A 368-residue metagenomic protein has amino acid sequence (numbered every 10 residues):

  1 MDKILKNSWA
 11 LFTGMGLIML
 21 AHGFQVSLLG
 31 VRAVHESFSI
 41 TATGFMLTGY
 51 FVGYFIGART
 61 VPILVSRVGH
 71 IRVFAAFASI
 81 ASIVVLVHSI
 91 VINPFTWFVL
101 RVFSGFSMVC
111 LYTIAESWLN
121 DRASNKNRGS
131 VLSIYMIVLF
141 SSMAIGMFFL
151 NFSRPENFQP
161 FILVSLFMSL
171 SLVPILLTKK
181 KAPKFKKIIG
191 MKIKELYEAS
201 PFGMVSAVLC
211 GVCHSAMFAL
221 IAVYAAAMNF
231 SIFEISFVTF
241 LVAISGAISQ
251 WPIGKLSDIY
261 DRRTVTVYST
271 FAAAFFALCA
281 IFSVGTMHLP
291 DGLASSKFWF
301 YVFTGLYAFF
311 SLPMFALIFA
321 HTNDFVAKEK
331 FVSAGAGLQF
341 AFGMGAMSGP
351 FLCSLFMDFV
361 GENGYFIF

Functional and structural regions predicted by a protein language model:
D2-F51, G203, A207, H214-Y224 (+2 more regions): Helix-loop boundary and gating motifs at the non-cytosolic
G57-G69, R154, S249-D261, M357-D358: Helix-to-loop junctions at the C-terminal end of transmembrane segments in multipass secondary transporters
R72-L86, S165, T264-C279: Structural signature of the two symmetry-related core transmembrane helices
V102-I137: Cytoplasmic helix-loop-helix junction between adjacent transmembrane helices in 12-TM secondary transporters
C110-A123, L312-V326: Intracellular juxtamembrane helix-capping segments at the cytosolic ends of symmetry-related transmembrane helices
L150-N151, S165-F185: C-terminal membrane-cytosol helix-exit motif in multi-pass small-molecule transporters
F152-L166, L355-F368: A membrane-interface helix-boundary motif in multi-pass transporters
R263-A316: C-terminal transmembrane helical hairpin of 12-TM major facilitator-type secondary transporters
